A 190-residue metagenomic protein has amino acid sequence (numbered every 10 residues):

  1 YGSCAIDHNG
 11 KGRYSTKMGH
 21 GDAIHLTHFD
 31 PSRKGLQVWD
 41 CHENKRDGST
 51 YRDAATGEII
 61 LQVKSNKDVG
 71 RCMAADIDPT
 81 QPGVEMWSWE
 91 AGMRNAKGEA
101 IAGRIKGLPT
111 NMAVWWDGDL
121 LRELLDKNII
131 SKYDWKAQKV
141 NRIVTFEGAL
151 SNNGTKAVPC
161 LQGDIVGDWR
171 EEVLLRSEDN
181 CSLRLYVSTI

Functional and structural regions predicted by a protein language model:
Y1-I190: Extracytoplasmic/lumenal domain signature
